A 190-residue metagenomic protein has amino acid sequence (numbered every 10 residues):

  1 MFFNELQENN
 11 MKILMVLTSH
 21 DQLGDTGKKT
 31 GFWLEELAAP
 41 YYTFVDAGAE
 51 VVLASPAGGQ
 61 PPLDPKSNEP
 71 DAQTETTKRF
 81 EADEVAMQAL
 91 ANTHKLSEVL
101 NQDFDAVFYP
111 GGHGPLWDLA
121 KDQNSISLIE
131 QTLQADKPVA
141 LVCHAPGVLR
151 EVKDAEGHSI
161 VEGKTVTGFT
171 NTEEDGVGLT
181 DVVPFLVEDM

Functional and structural regions predicted by a protein language model:
F3-A135, G147-M190: Extended, subdomain-level signal for the structured scaffold at the beginning of enzyme domains
D136-A140: Conserved, well-structured core segments that form or line functional sites
V142-H144: Short, thiol/selenol-centered motifs that function as redox-active sites or metal-ligating centers
